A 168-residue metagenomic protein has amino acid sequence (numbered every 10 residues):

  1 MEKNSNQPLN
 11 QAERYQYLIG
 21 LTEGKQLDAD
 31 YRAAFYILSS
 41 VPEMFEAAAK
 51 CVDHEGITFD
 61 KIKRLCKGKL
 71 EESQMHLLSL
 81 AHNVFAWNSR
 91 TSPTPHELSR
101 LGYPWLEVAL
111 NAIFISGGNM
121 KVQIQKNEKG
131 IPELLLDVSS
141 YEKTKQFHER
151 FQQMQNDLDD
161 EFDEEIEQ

Functional and structural regions predicted by a protein language model:
M1-H82, A86-E167: Extended, charge-biased low-complexity segments that typically form long amphipathic alpha-helices/coiled-coils
